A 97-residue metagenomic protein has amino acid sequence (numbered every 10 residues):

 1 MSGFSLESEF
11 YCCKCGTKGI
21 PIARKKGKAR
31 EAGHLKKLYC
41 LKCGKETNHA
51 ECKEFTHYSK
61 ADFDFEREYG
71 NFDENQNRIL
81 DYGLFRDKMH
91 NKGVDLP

Functional and structural regions predicted by a protein language model:
M1-E9, G27-A29, A50-P97: Short, intrinsically disordered terminal segments enriched in charged and Pro/Gly residues
F4, A32, C40-L41: Secretory-pathway extracellular proteins and peptide precursors enriched for disulfide-bonded cysteines
S8-F10, K36-L38: Short acidic-hydrophobic surface loop/beta-edge motif
E9, I20-I22: Short, low-complexity N-terminal segments with a bias toward positive charge
C12-C15, C40-C43: Short cysteine-rich clusters marking metal-coordination/redox-active sites
G19, T47: Cys/His-rich microdomains that often coordinate metals
K25-K37: Short linker/helix segments within small regulatory modules
K42-K45, E51: Short, charge-rich amphipathic interface segments used for partner binding and complex assembly
